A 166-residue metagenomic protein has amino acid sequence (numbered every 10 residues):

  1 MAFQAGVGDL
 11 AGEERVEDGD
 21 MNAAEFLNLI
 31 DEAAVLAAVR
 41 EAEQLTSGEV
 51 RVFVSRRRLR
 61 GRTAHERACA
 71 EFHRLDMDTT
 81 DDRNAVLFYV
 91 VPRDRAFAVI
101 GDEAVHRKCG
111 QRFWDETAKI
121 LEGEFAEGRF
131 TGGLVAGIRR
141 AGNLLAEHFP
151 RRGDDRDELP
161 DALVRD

Functional and structural regions predicted by a protein language model:
M1-D20: Periodic low-complexity repeat segments enriched in small/acidic residues
E17-L45, E49-R152, R156, P160-A162 (+1 more regions): Divalent-cation
